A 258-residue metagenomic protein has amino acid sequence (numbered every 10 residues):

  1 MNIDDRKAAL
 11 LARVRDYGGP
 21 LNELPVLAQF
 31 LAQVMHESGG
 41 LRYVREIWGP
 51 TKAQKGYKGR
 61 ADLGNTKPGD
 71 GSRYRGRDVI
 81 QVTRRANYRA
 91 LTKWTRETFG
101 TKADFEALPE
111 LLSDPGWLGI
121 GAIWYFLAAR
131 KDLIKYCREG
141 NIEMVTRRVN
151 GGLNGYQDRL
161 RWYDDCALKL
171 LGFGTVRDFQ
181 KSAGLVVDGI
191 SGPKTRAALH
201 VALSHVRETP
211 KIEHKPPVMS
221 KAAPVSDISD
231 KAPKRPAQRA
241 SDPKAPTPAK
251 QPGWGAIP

Functional and structural regions predicted by a protein language model:
M1, D16-L21, Q29, G69 (+3 more regions): Second-shell loop/turn segments in exported
M1-A9, F30-F126: Peptidoglycan-targeting cell-wall enzymes and recognition modules
G18-F30, Y43-E46, D132-T146, V187 (+1 more regions): Surface-exposed patches in mature extracellular/periplasmic domains of secreted proteins
V34-E37, Y136-G155, K181-A183, K194-L203: Acidic helix/loop microenvironments that form the catalytic cleft of cell-wall polysaccharide enzymes
H36-E46, G151-R159, V186, S204-P210: Secretory-pathway/luminal and periplasmic proteins that interact with or process carbohydrate-rich
E110-Y156: Extracellular low-complexity, Gly/Ser/Thr-rich intrinsically disordered linkers and protease-sensitive activation/hinge
L171-V218: Short acidic, glycine/serine/threonine-rich helix-capping segments at coil-helix boundaries
D227-P258: Long, low-complexity, intrinsically disordered segments
